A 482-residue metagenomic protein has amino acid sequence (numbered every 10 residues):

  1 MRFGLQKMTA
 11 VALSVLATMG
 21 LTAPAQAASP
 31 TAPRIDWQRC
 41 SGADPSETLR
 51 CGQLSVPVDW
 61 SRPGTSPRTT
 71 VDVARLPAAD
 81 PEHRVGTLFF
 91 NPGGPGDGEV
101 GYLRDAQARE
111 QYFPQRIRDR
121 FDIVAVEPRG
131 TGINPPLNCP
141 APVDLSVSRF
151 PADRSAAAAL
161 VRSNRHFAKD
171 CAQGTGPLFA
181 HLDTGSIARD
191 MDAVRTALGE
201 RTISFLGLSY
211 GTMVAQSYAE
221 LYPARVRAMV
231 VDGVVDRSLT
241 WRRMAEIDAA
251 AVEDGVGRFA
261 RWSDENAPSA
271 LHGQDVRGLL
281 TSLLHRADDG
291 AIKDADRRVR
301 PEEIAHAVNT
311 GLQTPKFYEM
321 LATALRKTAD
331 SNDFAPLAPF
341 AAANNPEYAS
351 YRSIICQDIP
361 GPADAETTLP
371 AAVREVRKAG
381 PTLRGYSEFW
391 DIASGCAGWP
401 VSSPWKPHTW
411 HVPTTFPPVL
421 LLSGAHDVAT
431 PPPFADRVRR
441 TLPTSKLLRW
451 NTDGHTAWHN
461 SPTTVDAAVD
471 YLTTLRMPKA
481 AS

Functional and structural regions predicted by a protein language model:
R2-A12, A23-F150, R154, R277-L280 (+4 more regions): Catalytic-loop region of hydrolases
N138-R149, A219-G278, R326-N332, P339-N344: A catalytic-pocket lid/entrance helix-loop region that shapes and gates access to the active site across common
S146-A197: Alpha/beta-hydrolase active-site loop
E200-S209: Alpha/beta-hydrolase fold nucleophile elbow
S209-V214, Y222, H426: Active-site loop->helix "elbow" adjoining a glycine-rich segment at hydrolase catalytic centers
R277-F416: Alpha/beta-hydrolase fold active-site neighborhood
T415, L421-S423: Short beta-strand/loop motif that positions the catalytic acidic residue of the alpha/beta-hydrolase fold
V428-P433: Conserved alpha/beta-hydrolase "acid-adjacent" motif
